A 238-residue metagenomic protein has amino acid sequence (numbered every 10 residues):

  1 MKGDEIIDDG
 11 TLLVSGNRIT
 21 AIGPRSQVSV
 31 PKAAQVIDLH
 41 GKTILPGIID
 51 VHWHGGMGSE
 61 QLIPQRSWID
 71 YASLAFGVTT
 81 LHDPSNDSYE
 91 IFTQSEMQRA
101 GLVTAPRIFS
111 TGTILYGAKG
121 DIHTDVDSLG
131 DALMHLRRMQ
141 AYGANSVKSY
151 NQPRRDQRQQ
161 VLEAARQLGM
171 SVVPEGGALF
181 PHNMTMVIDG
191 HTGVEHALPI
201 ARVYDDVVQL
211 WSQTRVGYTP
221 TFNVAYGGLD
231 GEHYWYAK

Functional and structural regions predicted by a protein language model:
D4-L45: Histidine-rich, glycine-flanked metal-binding segment
K42-L102, K119-D121, G130, D156 (+1 more regions): Metal-associated gating/positioning segment near the N- to mid-region
G47-W53, L81-D83, I108-G112, V147-S149 (+3 more regions): Hydrophobic faces of well-ordered beta-strands that scaffold small-molecule active sites in alpha/beta enzyme cores
Y71-F76, A100, T104-A105, F109-G112 (+3 more regions): Active-site gating loops and adjacent loop-to-helix segments of metal-dependent hydrolytic enzymes
S88-Q94, N151-R166, R202-Q213: Active-site-adjacent beta->alpha loops and helix N-cap segments on the catalytic face of soluble alpha/beta enzymes
T113-E163, T185-I188, T192-E195, P199-V203: Active-site gating/metal-coordination segments in enzymes
A118, E163-P174: Short beta-strand/loop segments at the ligand-binding rim of alpha/beta enzyme cores
H135-P153, P199-K238: Active-site neighborhoods of metal-dependent hydrolases
